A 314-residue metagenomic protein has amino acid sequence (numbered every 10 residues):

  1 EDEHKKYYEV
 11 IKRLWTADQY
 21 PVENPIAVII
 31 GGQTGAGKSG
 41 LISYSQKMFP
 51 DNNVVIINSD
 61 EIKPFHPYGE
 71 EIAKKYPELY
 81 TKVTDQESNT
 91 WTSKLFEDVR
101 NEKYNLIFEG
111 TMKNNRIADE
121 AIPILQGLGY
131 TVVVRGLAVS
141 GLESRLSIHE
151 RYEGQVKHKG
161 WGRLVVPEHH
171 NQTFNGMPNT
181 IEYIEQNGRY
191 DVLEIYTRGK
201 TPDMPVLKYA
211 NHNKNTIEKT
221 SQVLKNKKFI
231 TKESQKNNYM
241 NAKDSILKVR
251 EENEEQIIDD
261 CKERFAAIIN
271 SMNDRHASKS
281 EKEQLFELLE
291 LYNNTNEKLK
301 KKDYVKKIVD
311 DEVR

Functional and structural regions predicted by a protein language model:
E1-Y20: N-terminal pre-Walker A segment at the start of P-loop NTPase domains
A17-P25, D98-R100: Phosphate-binding P-loop
Q33-T34: The conserved Walker
K38: Conserved lysine of the Walker
L41: Hydrophobic positions on the alpha1 helix immediately C-terminal to the Walker A/P-loop
D51-Q126: Conserved nucleotide-sensing/catalytic segment adjacent to the nucleotide-binding pocket in NTP-handling enzymes
L146-L285: Conserved GTP-binding G-domain of TRAFAC-class P-loop NTPases and closely related GTPase folds
K301-R314: Non-Sec secretion/translocation targeting segments of pathogen effectors
